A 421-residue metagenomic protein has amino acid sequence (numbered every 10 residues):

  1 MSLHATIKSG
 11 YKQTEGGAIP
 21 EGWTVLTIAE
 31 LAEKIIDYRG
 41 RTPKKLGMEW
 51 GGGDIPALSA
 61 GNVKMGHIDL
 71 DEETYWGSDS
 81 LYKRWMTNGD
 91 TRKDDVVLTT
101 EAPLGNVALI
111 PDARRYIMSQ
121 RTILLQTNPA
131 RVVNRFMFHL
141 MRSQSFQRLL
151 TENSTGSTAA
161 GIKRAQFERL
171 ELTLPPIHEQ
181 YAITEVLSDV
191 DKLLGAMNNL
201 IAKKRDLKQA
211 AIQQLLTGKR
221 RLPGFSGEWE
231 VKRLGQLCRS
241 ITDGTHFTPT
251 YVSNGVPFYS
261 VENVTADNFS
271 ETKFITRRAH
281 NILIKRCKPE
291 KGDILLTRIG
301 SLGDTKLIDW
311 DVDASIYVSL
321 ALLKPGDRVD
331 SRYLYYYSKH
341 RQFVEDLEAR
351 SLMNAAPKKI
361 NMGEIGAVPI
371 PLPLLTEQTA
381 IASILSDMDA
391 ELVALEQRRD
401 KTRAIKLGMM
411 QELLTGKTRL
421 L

Functional and structural regions predicted by a protein language model:
K8-G10, E21, W50-G52, T100 (+7 more regions): A short glycine-rich beta-alpha junction/loop motif
K8-G40, R169, I177, R221-D243 (+1 more regions): Non-catalytic DNA-recognition/assembly elements of restriction-modification systems
Q13, K44, W85, G156 (+4 more regions): Short, solvent-exposed loop/turn positions at domain surfaces that link secondary-structure elements or cap domain
T24, M137, E168-R205, Q209-A210 (+3 more regions): Amphipathic alpha-helical segments
A29-I35, K44-K83, L125, G235 (+4 more regions): DNA target-recognition patches
S59-A60, L70-R142, S260-V261, R278-R341: A short beta-sheet element
E412-L421: Acidic, low-complexity, intrinsically disordered peripheral segments
